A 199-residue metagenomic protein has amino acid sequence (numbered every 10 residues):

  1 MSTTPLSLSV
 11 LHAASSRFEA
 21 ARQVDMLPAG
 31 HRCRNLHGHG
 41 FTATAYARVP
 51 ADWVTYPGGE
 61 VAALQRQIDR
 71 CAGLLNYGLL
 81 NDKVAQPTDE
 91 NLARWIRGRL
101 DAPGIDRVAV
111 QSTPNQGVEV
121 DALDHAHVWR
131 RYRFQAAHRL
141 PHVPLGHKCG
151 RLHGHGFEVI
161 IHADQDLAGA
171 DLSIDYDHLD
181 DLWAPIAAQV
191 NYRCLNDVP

Functional and structural regions predicted by a protein language model:
S2-P199: Charge-rich, low-complexity N-terminal segments
